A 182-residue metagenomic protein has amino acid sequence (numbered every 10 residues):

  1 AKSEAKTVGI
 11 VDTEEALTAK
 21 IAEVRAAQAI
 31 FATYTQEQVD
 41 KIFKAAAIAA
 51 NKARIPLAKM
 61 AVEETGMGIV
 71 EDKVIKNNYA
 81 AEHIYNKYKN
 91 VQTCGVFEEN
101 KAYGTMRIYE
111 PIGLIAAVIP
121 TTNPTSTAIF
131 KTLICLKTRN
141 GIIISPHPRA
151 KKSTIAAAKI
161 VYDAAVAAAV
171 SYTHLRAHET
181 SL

Functional and structural regions predicted by a protein language model:
A1-T105: N-terminal Rossmann-like NAD(P)+-binding subdomain of aldehyde/semialdehyde dehydrogenases
K44-A47, R149-A150, R176: Conserved short loop/turn motifs at secondary-structure junctions
K89-A164: Conserved small-residue-rich beta-alpha loop and adjacent elements that most often cradle the phosphate/pyrophosphate
A165-S171: Short helix-capping segments at alpha-helix termini
T173-T180: Conserved small/polar residues in nucleotide/adenosyl-binding loops
